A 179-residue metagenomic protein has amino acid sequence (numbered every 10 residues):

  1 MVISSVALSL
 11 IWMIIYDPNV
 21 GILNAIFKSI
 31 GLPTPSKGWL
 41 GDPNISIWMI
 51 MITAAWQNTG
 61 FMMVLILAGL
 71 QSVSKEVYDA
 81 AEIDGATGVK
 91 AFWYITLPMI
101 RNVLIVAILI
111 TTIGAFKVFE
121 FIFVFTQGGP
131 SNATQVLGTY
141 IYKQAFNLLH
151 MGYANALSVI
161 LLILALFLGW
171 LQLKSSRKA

Functional and structural regions predicted by a protein language model:
M1-A179: A structural signal for multi-pass alpha-helical bundles of membrane permease subunits that mediate small-molecule
